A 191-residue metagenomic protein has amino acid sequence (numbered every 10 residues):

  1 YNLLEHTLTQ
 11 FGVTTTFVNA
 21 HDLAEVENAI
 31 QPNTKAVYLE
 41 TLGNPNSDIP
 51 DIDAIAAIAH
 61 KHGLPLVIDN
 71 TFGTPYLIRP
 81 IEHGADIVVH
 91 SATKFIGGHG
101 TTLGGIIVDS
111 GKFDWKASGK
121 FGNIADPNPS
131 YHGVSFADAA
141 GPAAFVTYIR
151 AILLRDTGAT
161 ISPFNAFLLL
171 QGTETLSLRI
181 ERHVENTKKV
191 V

Functional and structural regions predicted by a protein language model:
Y1-V191: Conserved PLP-enzyme active-site core in the AAT-like
